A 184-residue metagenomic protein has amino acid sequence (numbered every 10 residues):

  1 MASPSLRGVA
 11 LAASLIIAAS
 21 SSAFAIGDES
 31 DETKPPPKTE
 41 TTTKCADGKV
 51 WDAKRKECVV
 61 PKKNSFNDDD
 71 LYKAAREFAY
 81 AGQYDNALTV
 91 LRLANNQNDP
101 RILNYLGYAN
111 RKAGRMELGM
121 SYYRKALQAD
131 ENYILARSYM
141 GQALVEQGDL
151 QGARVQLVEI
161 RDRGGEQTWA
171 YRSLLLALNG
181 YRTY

Functional and structural regions predicted by a protein language model:
A2-S5, F24-L71: Long, contiguous interaction/recruitment modules in multidomain scaffold/adaptor proteins
K49, R154-Y184: Terminal, low-structured helical/coil segments at or just beyond the last alpha-helical repeat
N64-Q97, R101, N110: Alpha-helical segment of the N-proximal tetratricopeptide repeat
Q97, A129, D162-R163: Structural marker of alpha-solenoid helical repeat scaffolds
D99, Y133, Q167-T168: Residue-level recognition of tetratricopeptide repeat
I102-N104, A136, A170: TPR alpha-solenoid repeat register
Y105, Y139, S173-A177: Canonical tetratricopeptide repeat
